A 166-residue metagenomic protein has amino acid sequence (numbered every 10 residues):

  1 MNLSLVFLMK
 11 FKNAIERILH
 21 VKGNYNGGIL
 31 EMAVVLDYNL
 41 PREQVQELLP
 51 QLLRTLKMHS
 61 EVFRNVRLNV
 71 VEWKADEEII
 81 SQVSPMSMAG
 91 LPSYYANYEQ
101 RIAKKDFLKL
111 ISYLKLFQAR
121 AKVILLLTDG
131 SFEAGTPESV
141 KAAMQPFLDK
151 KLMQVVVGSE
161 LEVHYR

Functional and structural regions predicted by a protein language model:
M1-N26, M32-R42, L49, L53 (+1 more regions): Von Willebrand factor
F11-R17, D106, D149-R166: C-terminal helix of von Willebrand factor
H20-V21, R54-T55, L110-I111, K141: Eukaryotic intrinsically disordered and solvent-exposed regulatory patches
Y25-S84, A121-T128, E160: Von Willebrand factor
E47, P137-S139: Short amphipathic alpha-helical segments
F63-V66, A119-A121, L148-V155: Loop/turn elements at helix/coil->beta-strand transitions in domains of secreted/extracellular proteins
D76-L125, S131-P137, V156-H164: Von Willebrand factor
L114, V140-L148: Mature extracellular/periplasmic domains of secretome proteins
